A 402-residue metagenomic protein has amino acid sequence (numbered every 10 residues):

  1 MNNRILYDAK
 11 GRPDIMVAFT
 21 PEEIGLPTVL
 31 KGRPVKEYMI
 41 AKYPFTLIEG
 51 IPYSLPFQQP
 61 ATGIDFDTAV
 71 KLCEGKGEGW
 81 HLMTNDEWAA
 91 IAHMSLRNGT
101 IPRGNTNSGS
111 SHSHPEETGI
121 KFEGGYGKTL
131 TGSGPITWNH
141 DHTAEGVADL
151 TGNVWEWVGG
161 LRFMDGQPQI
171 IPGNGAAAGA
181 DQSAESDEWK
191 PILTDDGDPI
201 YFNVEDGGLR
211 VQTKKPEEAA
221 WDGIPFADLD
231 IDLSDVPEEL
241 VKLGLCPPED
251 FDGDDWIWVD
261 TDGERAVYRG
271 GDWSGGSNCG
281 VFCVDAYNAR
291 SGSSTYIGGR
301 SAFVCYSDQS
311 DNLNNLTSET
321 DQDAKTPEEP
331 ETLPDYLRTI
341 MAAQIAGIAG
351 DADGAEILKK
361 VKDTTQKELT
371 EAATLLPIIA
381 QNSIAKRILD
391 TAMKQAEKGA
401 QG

Functional and structural regions predicted by a protein language model:
M1-G79, D165-Q212, R265, G298-S301: Extracellular adhesion/carbohydrate-recognition regions
N2, L96, T317-T320: Short, surface-exposed basic-aromatic patches at helix termini and helix-loop junctions that form
G25-L150: Short aromatic-cysteine micro-motif
I48-E49, A89-A92, E156, F163-Q167 (+1 more regions): Short catalytic/ligand-binding loop motif for oxyanion handling, primarily in non-cytosolic enzymes, centered on
F122-K128, D141-A144, L150, V154-R162 (+1 more regions): C-terminal, surface-exposed recognition/capping segments
G132, I136-W138, T151-E156, R162-D165 (+3 more regions): Hydrophobic, well-ordered secondary-structure scaffolds
P334, R338-I345, A349, A355-K362 (+4 more regions): Residue-level detector of alpha-helical secondary structure
G399-G402: Short acidic DE-rich linear segments
